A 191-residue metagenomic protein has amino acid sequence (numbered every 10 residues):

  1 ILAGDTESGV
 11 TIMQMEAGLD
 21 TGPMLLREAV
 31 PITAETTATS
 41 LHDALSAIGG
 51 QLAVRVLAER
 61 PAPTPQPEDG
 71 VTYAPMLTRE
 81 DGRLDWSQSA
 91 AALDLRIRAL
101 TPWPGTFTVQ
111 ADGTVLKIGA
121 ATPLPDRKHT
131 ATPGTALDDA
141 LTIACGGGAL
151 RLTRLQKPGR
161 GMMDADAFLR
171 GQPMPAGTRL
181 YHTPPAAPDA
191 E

Functional and structural regions predicted by a protein language model:
I1-A74, T78-E80: Donor/substrate-binding cores of folate-linked one-carbon enzymes
G4, G9, G18, G22 (+7 more regions): Glycine-centered flexibility sites
P75-M76, D81-A92: Active-site loop ensemble at the mouth of alpha/beta enzyme cores that anchors a bound cofactor
S87-E191: An anion-binding loop in the catalytic cleft
